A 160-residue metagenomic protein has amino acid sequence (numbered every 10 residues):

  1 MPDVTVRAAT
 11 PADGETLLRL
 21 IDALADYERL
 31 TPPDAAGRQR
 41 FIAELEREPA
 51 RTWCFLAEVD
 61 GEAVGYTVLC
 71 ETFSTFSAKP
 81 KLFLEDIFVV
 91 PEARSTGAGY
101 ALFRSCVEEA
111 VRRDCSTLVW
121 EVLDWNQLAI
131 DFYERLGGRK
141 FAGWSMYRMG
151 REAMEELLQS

Functional and structural regions predicted by a protein language model:
T5-L17, L30: A short beta-loop-alpha structural element at the N-terminal edge of CoA-dependent acyl/N-acetyltransferase catalytic
L18-E44: Conserved GNAT-fold acetyl-CoA-binding loop/helix
L45-L56, F83: A short helix-loop-beta-strand connector motif used in the catalytic cores of GNAT acetyltransferases and, in some
L56, E62-E71: Conserved beta-strand in the GNAT
V89, S95-E108, R135: Conserved acetyl-CoA-binding loop-helix of GNAT-fold acetyltransferases
V107, C115, E134-G143: Conserved acetyl-CoA-binding loop of GNAT-fold acetyltransferases
V111-E121: Conserved GNAT acetyl-CoA-binding A-motif
V119-A129, R148-E152: Conserved beta-strand-loop-alpha-helix junction that forms the acyl-donor binding cleft
